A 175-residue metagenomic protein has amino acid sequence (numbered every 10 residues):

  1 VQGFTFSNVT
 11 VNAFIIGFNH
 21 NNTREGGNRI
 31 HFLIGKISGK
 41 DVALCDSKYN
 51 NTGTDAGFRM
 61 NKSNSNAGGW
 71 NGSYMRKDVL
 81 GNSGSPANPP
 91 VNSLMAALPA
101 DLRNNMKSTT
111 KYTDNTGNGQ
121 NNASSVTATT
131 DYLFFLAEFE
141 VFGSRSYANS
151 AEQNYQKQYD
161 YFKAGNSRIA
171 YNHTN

Functional and structural regions predicted by a protein language model:
V1-N175: Collagenous Gly-X-Y triple-helix signature in extracellular proteins
